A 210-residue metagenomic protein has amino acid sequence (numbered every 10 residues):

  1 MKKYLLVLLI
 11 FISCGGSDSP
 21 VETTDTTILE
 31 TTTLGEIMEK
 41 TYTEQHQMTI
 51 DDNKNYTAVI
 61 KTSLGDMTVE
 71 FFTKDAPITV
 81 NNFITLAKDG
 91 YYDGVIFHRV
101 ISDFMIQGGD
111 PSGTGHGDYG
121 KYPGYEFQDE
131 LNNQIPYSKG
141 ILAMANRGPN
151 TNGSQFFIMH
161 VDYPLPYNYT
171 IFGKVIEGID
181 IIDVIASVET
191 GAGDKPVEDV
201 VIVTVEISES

Functional and structural regions predicted by a protein language model:
Y4-I12: Sec-dependent N-terminal signal peptides
C14-S210: Cyclophilin-like peptidyl-prolyl cis-trans isomerases
